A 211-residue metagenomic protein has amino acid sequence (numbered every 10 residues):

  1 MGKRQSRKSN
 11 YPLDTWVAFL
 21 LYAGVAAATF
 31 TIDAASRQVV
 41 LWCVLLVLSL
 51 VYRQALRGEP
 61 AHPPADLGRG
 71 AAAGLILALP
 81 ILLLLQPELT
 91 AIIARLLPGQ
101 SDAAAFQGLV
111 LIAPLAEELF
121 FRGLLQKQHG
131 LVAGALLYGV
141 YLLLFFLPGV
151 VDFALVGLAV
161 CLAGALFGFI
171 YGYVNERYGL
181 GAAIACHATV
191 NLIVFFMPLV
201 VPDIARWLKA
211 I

Functional and structural regions predicted by a protein language model:
M1-H62, A78, L144-P148, L155 (+1 more regions): N-terminal, membrane-interfacial amphipathic/helix-forming hydrophobic leader that caps and precedes the first
M1-K8, P64, E88-Q100, E118-L125 (+1 more regions): Short juxtamembrane and helix-loop transition motifs at transmembrane-helix boundaries in membrane proteins
K8-T15, A35, P63-A71, P98-A103 (+4 more regions): Hydrophobic, aromatic-rich alpha-helical transmembrane segments and their membrane-interface anchor motifs
C43-A55, S101, V160-I170: Alpha-helical transmembrane segments and their membrane-interface exit regions
Q54-A113, P148-V156, I204-I211: Juxtamembrane helix-loop-helix connectors linking adjacent transmembrane helices in multi-pass membrane enzymes
A103-I211: Transmembrane helix-loop-helix hairpins at the membrane interface of multi-pass integral membrane proteins
